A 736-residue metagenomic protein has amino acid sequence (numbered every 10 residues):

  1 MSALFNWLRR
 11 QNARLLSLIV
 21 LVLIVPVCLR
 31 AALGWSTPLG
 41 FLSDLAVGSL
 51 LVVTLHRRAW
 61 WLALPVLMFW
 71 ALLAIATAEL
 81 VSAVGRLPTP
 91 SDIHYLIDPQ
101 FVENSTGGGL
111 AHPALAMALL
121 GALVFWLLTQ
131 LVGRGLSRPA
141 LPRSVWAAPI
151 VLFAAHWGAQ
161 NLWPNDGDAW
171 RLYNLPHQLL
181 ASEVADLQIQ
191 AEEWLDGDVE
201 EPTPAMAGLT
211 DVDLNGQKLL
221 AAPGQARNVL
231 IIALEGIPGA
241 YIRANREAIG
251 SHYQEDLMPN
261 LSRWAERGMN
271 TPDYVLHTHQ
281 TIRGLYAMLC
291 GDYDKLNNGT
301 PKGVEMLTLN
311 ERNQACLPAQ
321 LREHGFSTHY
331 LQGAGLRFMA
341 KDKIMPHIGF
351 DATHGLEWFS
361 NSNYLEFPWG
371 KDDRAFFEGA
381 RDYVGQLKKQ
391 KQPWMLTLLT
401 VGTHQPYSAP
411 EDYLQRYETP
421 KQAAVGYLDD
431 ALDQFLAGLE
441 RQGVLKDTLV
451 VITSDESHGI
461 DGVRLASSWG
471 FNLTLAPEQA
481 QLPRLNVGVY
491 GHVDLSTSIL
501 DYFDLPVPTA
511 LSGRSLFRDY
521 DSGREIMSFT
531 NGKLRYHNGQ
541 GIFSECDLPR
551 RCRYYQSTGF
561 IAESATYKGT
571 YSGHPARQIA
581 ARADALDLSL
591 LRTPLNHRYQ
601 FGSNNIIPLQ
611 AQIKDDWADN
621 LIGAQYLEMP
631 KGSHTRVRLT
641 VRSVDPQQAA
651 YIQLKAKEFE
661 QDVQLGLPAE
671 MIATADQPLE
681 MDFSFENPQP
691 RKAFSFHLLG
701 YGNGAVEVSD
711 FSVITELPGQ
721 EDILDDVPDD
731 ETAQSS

Functional and structural regions predicted by a protein language model:
S2-A185: Transmembrane and membrane-interface helices of multi-pass, inner-membrane envelope-modifying transferases
S17, W61, P88, G108 (+8 more regions): Generic alpha-helical structural element
L21-L29, P202-A205, T400-T403: Short alpha-helical hairpin
V66-A71, S91-Y95, A114-L127, A191-A205 (+2 more regions): Juxtamembrane/interfacial segments around transmembrane helices
F101, F153-A233: Membrane-interface segments at or immediately adjacent to transmembrane helices that form the boundary between
T210-P608, Q689-A693, D710, I714 (+1 more regions): Solvent-exposed soluble domains appended to multi-pass membrane proteins
G602-Q734: Extracellular and organelle-lumenal recognition/adhesion modules and their flexible linkers in secreted
